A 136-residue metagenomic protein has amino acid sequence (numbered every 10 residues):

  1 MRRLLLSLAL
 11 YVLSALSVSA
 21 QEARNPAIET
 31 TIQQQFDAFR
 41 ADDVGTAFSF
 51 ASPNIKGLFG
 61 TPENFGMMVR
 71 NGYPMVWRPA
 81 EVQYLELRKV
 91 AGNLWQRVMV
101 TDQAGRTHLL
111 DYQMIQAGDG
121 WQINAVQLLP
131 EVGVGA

Functional and structural regions predicted by a protein language model:
M1-R2, Q34: Residue-level micro-sites within transmembrane alpha helices that shape and flank functional polar/acidic positions
R3, S7-A15: Bacterial N-terminal signal peptides
Y11, N54, P130: Residue-level detector of flexible, active-site-proximal loop/helix-junction positions within diverse enzyme catalytic
S14-S17, S52: Short linear Ser/Thr-Pro motifs
V18-A41: Short, low-complexity N-terminal intrinsically disordered segments enriched in polar/charged residues
P26-T30, V44-A91: Short solvent-exposed beta->alpha transition segments
Q34-A38, T61-G66, I123-V126: A generic structural signal for ordered secondary structure
E86-A136: Exposed beta-sheet edge and beta->alpha loop/turn motif
